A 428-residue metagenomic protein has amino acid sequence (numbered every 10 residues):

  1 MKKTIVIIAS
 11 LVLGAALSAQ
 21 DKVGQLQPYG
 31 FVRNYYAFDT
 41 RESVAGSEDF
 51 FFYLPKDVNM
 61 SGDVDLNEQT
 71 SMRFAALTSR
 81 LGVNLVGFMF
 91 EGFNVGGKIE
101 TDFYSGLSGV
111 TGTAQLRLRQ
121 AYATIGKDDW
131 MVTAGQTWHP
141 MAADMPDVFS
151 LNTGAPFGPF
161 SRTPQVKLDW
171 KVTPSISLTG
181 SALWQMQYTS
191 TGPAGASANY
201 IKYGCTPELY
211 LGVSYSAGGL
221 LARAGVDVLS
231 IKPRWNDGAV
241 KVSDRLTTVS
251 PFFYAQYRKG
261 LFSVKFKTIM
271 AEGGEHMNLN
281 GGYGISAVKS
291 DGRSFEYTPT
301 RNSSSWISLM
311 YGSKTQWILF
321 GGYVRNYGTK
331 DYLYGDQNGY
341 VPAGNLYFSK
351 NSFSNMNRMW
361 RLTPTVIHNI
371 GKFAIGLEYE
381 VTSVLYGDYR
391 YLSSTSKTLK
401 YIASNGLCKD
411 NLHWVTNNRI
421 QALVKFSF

Functional and structural regions predicted by a protein language model:
M1-T4: Positively charged n-region of N-terminal signal peptides that target proteins for export
S10-S18: Hydrophobic h-region of N-terminal signal peptides that target proteins for export in Gram-negative bacteria
D21-E48, V58, V64-Y188, C205 (+3 more regions): Outer membrane beta-barrel
K22, T70-R73, V110-Q115, G154-F160 (+12 more regions): Replace "Gram-negative outer membrane beta-barrel proteins" with "bacterial and organellar outer membrane beta-barrel
D39-S43, S108-V110, A143-D147, Q187-G192 (+4 more regions): Outer-membrane beta-barrel proteins
D57-V64, F103, A143-F149, L183-A194 (+4 more regions): Flexible, solvent-exposed coil segments and beta strand-coil junctions, predominantly the extracellular/periplasmic
Y215-M356, W360: Detector for outer-membrane/organellar transmembrane beta-barrel domains, recognizing the amphipathic beta-strand
L412-F428: Outer-membrane beta-barrel "beta-signal"
